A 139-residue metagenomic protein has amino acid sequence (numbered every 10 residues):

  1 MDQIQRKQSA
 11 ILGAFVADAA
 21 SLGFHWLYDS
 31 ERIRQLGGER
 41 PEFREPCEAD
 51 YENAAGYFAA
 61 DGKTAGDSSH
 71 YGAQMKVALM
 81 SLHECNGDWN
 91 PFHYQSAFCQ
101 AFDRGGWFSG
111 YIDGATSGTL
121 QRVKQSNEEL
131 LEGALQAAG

Functional and structural regions predicted by a protein language model:
M1-G139: Structured, active/binding-site neighborhoods that engage oxygen-rich ligands
